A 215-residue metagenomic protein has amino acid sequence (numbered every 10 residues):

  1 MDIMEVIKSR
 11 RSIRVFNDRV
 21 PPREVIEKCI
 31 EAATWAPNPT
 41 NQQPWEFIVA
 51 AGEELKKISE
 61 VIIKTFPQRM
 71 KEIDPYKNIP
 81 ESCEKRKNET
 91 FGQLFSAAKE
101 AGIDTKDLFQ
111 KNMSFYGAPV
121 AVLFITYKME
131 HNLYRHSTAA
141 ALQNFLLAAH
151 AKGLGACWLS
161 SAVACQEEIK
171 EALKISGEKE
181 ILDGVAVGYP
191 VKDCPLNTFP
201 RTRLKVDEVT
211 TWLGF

Functional and structural regions predicted by a protein language model:
M4-R19: Generic N-terminal amphipathic, Lys/Arg-enriched alpha-helix
V6-S9, S82-E89, I181-F215: C-terminal helix-cap and adjacent tail motif
I7, C29-A33, I62, V185: Short alpha-helical scaffolding segments that buttress acidic/His motifs in well-ordered protein cores
K28-T34, V120-A172: Small-aliphatic-rich amphipathic alpha-helix that forms the alpha element of a beta-alpha
P37-N41: Glycine-rich phosphate/pyrophosphate-binding beta-alpha loops
P44-W45, A118-A121, L182: Short, surface-exposed beta-edge/turn micro-motifs
V49-H131, R135: Glycine/small-residue-rich phosphate/adenosyl-binding loop
K170-G177, N197-P200: Short proline/glycine-enriched turn/loop segments at secondary-structure junctions
